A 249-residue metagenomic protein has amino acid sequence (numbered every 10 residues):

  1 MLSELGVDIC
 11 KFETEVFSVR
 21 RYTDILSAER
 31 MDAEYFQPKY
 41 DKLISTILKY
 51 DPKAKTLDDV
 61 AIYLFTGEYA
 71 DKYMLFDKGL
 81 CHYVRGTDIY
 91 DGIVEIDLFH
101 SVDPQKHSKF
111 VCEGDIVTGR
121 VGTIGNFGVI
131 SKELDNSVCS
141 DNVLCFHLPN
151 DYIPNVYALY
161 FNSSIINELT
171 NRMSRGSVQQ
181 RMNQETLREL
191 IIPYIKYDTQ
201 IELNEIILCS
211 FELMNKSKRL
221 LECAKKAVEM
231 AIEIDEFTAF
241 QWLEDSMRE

Functional and structural regions predicted by a protein language model:
M1-Y69, K196-E249: Non-catalytic DNA-recognition/assembly elements of restriction-modification systems
K55-K72, T87-E113: Sequence-specific dsDNA recognition surfaces
L57, K132-N136, D141-Y194: Basic, amphipathic alpha-helical recognition segments used for DNA target recognition
Y73-C81, S108-V111, V129-D141: Short, surface-exposed loop/turn microsegments at beta-strand edges and helix-strand junctions
G92-V94, F127-G128, N155: Short helix/loop capping segments that flank catalytic or ligand/cofactor-binding pockets
T118-G119: A generic structural signal for residues embedded in beta-strands
G122-N126: Short, charged beta-turn/beta-strand-edge "cap" motif at the junction between a beta-strand and an adjacent loop
